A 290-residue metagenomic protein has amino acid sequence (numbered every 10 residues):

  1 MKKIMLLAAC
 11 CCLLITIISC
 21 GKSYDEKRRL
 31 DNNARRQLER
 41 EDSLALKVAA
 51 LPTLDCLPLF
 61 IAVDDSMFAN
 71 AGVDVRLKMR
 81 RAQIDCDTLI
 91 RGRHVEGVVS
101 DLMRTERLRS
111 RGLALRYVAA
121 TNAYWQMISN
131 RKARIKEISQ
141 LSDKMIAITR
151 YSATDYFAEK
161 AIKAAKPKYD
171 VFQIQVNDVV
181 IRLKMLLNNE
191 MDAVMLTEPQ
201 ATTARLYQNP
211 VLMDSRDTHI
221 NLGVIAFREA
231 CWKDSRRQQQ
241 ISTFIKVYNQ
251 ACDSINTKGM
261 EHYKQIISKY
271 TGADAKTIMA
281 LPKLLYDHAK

Functional and structural regions predicted by a protein language model:
M1-A8: Bacterial N-terminal signal peptides that target proteins for export
C10-C12: Cysteine-centered motifs
T16-S19: C-terminal motif of bacterial Sec signal peptides marking the signal peptidase cleavage site
Y24-K168, Q173-V176, D192-E198, L212-H219: Short, glycine-/small- and polar/acidic-enriched structural segments that line small-molecule recognition paths
D64, R91, S110, K163-P167 (+5 more regions): Sec-exported extracytoplasmic/periplasmic mature domains
T121-R131, L206-R237, I241, I245-Y248 (+1 more regions): Periplasmic-binding protein-like
D234-K290: Secondary-structure end/capping motifs
